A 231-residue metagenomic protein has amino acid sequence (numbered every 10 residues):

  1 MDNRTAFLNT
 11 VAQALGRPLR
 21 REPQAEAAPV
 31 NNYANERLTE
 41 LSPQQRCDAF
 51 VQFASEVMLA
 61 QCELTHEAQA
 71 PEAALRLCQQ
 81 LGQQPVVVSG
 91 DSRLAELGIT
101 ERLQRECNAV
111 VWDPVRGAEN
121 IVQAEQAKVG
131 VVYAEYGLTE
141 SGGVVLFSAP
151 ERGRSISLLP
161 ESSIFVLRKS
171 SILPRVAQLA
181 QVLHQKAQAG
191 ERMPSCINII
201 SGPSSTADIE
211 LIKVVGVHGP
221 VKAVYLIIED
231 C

Functional and structural regions predicted by a protein language model:
M1-C231: The feature marks the mature, well-folded catalytic cores of soluble enzymes
